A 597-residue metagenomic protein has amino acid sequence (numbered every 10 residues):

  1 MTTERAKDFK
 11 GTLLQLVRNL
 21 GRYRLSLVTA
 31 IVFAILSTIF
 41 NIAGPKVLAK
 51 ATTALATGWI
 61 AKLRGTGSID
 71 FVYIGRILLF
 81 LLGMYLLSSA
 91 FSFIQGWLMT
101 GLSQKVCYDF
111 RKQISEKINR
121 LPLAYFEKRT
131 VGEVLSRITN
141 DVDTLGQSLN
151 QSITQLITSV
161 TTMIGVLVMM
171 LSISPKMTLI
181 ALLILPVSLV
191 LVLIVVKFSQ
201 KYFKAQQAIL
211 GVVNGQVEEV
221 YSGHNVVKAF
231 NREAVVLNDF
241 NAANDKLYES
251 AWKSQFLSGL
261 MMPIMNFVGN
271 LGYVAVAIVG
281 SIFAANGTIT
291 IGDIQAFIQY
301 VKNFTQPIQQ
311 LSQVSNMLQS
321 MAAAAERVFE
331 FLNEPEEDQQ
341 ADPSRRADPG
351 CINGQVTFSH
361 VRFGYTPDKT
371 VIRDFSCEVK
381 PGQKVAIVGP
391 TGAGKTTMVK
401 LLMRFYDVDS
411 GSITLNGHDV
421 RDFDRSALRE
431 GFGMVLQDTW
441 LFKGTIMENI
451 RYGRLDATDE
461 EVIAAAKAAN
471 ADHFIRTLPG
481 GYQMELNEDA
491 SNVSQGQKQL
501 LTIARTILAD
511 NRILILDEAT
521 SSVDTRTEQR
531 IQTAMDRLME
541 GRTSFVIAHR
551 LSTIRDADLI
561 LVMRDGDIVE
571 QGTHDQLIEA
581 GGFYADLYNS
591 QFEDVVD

Functional and structural regions predicted by a protein language model:
E4, G11-T12, L20, M99 (+2 more regions): Juxtamembrane loop-to-helix connectors within ABC transporter transmembrane domains
R22, L123-A124, V142-L149, I153 (+6 more regions): An intracellular "coupling" helix at the cytosolic face of ABC transporter transmembrane type-1 domains
R22, S26-I39, Q151-A205, V276-I289 (+1 more regions): Transmembrane helices of ABC transporter permease
L27-F91, S172-K176, G287-I291: Transmembrane helix-loop-helix hairpins at lipid-water interfaces of multipass membrane proteins, especially the type-1
I35-A43, Y85-F93, L145-S148, S152-I164 (+5 more regions): Hydrophobic alpha-helical transmembrane bundles that constitute the permease/transmembrane domains of multi-pass
G58, M169-L183, K253-R327, F331-L332: Helix-loop-helix
R345, P349-D597: ABC-type nucleotide-binding domain
